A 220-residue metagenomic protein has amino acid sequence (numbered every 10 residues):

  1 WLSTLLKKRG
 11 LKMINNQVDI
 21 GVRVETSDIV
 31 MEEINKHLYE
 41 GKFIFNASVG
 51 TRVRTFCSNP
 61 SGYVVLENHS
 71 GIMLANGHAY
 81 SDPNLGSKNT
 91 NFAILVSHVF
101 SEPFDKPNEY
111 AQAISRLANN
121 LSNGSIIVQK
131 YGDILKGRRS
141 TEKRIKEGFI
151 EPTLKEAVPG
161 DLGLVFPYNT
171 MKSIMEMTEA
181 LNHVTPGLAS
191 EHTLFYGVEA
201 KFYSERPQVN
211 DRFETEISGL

Functional and structural regions predicted by a protein language model:
W1-L220: Residues forming the flavin
